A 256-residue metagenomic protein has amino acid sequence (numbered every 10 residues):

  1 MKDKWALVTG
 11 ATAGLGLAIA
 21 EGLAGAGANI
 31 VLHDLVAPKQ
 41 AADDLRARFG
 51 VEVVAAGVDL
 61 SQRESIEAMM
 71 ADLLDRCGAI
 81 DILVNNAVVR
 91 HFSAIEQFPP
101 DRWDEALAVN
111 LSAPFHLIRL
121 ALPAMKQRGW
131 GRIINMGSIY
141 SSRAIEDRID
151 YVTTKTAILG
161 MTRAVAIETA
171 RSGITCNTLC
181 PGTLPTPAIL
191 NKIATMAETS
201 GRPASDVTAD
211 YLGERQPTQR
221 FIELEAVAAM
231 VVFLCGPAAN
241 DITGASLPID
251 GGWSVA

Functional and structural regions predicted by a protein language model:
W5, T12-A13: Conserved glycine-rich cofactor-binding loop
A26-A41: Conserved glycine-rich Rossmann-like NAD(P)H-binding loop of the short-chain dehydrogenase/reductase
I66, A94-I95, R102-L107, L212: Substrate-binding pocket helix/loop in short-chain dehydrogenase/reductase
F115-I118, L122, K126, W130 (+2 more regions): C-terminal substrate-recognition "lid" of short-chain dehydrogenase/reductases
I118, T154, T162: Active-site helix of classical SDR
S138: Residue(s) in the substrate-gating loop at a strand-loop-helix junction that position the organic substrate next
A170, T175, I242-G244: Short, small/polar-rich loop/turn modules that mediate ligand/substrate recognition or access, typified
